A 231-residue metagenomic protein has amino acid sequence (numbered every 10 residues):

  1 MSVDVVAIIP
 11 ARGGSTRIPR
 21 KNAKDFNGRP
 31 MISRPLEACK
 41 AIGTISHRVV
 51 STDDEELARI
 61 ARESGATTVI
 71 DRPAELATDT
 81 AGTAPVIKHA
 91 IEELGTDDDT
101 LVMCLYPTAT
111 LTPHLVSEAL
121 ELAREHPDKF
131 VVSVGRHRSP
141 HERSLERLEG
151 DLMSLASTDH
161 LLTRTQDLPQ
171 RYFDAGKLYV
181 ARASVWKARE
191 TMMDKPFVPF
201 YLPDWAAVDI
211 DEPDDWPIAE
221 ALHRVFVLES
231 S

Functional and structural regions predicted by a protein language model:
M1-P19: N-terminal nucleotide-binding beta1-loop-alpha1 segment
D4-I9, I32, H47-V50: Hydrophobic targeting segments
K24-D25, V50, M103, V208: Conserved SAM-binding loop
M31-H47, R59-S64: A short, N-terminal amphipathic alpha-helix
T44-V49, F130, W205-A206: Short active-site oxyanion
V49, E56-V102, T110-L111, E118: Short phosphate-binding loop-to-helix
P85, A109-P196: Conserved core of the sugar-phosphate nucleotidyltransferase
R171-S231: Conserved alpha/beta core of the MobA/IspD/sugar-nucleotide pyrophosphorylase nucleotidyltransferase superfamily
